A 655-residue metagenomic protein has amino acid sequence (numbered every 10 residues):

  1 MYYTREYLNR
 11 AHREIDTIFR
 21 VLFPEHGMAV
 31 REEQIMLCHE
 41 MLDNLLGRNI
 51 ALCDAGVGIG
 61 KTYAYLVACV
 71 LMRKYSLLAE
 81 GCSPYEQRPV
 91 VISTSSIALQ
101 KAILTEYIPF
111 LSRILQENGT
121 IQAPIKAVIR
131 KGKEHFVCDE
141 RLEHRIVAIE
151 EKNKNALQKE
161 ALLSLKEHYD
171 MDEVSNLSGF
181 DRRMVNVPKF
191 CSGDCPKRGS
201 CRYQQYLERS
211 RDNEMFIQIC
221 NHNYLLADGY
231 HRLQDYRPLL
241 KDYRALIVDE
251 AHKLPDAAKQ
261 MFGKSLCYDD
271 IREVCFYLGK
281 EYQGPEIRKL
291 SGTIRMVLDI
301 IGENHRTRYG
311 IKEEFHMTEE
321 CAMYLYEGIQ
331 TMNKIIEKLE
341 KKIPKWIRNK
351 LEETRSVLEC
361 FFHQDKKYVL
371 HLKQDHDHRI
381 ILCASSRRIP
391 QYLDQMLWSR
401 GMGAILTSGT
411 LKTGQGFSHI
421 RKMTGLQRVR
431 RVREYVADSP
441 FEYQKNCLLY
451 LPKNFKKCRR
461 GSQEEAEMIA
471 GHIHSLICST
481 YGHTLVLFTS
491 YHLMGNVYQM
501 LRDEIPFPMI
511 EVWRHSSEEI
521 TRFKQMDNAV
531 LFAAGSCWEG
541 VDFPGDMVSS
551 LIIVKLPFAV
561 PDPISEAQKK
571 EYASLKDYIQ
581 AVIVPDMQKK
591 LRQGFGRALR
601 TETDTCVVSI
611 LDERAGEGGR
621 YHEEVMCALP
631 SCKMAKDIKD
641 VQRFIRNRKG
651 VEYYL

Functional and structural regions predicted by a protein language model:
Y2-P24, A29, S76-Q218, H222-N223 (+2 more regions): A substrate-engagement module of RecA-like helicase motors
G47-V67: Walker A/P-loop
Y65-V67, L71, A98-K101, T105-L111 (+3 more regions): Signature of the SF2 helicase/ATPase Hel1-core->accessory helical subdomain module
R88-A98, I405-G409, G482-T489, I610-L611: Conserved RecA-like ASCE P-loop NTPase motor core of nucleic-acid helicases/translocases
K189-F216, G229-R237, K334-K453, E465 (+3 more regions): A contiguous, basic/glycine-rich beta-loop/short-helix subdomain that forms a polymer-engagement track
Q395, N454-T489: Conserved interdomain hinge at the start of the Helicase C-terminal
P452-E464, H515-G616: Conserved RecA-like P-loop NTPase helicase motor core
T489-W513: Conserved helicase motor "Helicase C" RecA-like lobe of SF1/SF2 P-loop NTPases
